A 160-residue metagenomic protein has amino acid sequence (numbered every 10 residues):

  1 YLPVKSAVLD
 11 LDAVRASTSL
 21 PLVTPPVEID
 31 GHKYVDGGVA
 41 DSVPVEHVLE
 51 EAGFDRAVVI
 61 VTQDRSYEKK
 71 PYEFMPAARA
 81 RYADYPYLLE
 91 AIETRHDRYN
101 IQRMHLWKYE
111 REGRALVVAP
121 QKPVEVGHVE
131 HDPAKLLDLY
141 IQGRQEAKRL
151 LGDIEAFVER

Functional and structural regions predicted by a protein language model:
Y1-R160: Patatin-like phospholipase
